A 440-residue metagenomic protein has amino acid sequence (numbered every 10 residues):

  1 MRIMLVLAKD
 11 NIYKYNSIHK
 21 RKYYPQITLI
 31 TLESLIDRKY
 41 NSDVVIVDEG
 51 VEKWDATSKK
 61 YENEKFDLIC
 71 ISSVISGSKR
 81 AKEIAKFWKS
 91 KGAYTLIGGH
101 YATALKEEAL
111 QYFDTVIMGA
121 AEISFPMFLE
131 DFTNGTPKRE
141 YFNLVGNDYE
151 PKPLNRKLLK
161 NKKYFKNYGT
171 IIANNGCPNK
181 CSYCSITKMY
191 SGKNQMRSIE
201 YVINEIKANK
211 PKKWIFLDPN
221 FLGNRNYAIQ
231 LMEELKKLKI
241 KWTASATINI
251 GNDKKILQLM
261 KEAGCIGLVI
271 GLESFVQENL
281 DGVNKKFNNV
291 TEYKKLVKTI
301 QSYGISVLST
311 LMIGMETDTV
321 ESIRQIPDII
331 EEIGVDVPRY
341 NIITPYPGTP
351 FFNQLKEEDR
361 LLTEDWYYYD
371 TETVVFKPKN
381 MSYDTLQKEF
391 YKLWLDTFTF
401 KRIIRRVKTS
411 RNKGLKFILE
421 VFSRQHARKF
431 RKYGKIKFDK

Functional and structural regions predicted by a protein language model:
M1-K213: Acidic, low-complexity intrinsically disordered segments
R2-L5, Y13-I18, R38-D43, S58-E64 (+7 more regions): Radical SAM enzyme core and accessory elements
I3, L68-C70, L96, K210-D218 (+6 more regions): Conserved C-terminal portion of the radical SAM core fold that forms the substrate/S-adenosylmethionine-binding
K22, N63-E64, Y112-I117, N134-T136 (+4 more regions): Short, hinge-like loop/turn segments at secondary-structure boundaries
T31, E83, S124-D131, Y201 (+6 more regions): Alpha-helical elements of Rossmann-like donor-binding domains used by nucleotide-donor carbohydrate transfer enzymes
L35-K39, F87, K91, E108 (+10 more regions): Alpha-helical structural signal in soluble globular domains
S73, G77, Y101, I117 (+6 more regions): Structured beta->alpha junctions
P153-L308, I313-M315, Q325-D328: Radical SAM [4Fe-4S] cluster-binding motif and immediate context
